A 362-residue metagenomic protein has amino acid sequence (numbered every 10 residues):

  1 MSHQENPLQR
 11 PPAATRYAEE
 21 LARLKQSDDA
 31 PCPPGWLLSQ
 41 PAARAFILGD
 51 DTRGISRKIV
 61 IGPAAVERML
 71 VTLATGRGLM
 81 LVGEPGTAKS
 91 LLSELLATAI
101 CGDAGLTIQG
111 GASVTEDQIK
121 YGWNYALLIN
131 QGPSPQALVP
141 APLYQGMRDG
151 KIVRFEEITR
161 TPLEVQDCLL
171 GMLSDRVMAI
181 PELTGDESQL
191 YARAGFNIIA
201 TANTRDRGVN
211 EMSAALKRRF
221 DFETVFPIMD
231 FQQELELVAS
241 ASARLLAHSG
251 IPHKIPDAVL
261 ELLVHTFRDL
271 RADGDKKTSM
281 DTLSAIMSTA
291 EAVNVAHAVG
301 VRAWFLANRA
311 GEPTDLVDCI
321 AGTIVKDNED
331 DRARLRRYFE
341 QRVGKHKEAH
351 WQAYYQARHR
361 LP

Functional and structural regions predicted by a protein language model:
S2-S249: AAA+ P-loop NTPase catalytic core and its hallmark functional loops
P12, V60, A258, A290 (+2 more regions): Alpha-helix boundary/N-cap detector
L37-D51, D257-F267, H346: Charged, glycine/proline-rich intrinsically disordered loops and linkers
P63, S242-P313: Conserved AAA+ ATPase small/helical "lid" subdomain
M69, L263, C319-T323: Short alpha-helical scaffolding segments that buttress acidic/His motifs in well-ordered protein cores
G76, D103, E223, L270 (+2 more regions): Amphipathic alpha-helical interaction segments
R219, L237, A298-R302, C319: A general alpha-helix detector
W304-P362: C-terminal engagement/docking regions of AAA+ P-loop ATPases
